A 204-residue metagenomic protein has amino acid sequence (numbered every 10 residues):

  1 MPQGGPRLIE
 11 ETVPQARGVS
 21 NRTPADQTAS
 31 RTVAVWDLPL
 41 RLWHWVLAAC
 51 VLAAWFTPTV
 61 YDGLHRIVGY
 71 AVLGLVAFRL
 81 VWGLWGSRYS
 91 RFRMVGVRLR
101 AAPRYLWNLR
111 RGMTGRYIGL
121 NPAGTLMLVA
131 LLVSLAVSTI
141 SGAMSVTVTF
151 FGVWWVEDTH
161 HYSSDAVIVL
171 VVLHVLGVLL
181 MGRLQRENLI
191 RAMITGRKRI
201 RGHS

Functional and structural regions predicted by a protein language model:
M1-S204: Membrane-embedded alpha-helical bundles that constitute the cytochrome b-like, heme-associated redox core of multi-pass
